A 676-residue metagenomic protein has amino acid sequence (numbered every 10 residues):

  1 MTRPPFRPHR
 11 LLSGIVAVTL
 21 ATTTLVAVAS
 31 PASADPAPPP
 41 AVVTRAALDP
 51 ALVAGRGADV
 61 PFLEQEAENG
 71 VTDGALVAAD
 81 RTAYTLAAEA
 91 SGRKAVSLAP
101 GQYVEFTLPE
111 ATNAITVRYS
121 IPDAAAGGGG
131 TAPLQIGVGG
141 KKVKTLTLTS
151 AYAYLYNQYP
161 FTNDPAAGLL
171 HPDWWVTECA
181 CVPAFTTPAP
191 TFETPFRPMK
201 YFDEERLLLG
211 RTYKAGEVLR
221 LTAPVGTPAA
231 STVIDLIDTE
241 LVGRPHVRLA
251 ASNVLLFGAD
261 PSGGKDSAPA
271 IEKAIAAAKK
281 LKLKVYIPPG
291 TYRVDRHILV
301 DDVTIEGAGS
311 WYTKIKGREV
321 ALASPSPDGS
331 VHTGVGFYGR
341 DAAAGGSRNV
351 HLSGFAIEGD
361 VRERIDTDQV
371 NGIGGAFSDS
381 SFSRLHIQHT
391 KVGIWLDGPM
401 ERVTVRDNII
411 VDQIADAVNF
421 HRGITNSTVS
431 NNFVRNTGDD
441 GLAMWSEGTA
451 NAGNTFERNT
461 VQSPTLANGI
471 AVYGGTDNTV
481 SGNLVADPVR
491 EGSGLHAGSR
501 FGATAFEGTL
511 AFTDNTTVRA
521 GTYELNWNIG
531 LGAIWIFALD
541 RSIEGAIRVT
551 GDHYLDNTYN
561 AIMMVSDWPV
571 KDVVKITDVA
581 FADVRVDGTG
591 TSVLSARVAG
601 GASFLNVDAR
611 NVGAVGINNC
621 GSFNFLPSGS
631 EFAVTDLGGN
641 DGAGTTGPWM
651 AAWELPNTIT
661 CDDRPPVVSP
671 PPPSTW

Functional and structural regions predicted by a protein language model:
M1-P36: Secretory targeting and sorting signals
L25, L283, V294-H297, S310 (+14 more regions): Short glycine/acidic-rich loop motifs that flank beta-strands on beta-rich extracellular proteins
D35, P39-V247: Extracytoplasmic
V254-Y286: Acidic Gly/Asp/Thr-rich repetitive segments characteristic of extracellular carbohydrate-active and adhesion proteins
E272, A276-A277, Y292-E306, K314-S353 (+4 more regions): Extracellular beta-strand-rich solenoid/capping regions of secreted or surface-exposed proteins that bind or remodel
A276, Y286, R293, L299 (+25 more regions): Extracellular beta-strand solenoid repeats
W311, R348-G359, D379-K391, M400-A415 (+9 more regions): Right-handed parallel beta-helix
V598-D663: Leucine-rich solenoid repeat scaffolds
